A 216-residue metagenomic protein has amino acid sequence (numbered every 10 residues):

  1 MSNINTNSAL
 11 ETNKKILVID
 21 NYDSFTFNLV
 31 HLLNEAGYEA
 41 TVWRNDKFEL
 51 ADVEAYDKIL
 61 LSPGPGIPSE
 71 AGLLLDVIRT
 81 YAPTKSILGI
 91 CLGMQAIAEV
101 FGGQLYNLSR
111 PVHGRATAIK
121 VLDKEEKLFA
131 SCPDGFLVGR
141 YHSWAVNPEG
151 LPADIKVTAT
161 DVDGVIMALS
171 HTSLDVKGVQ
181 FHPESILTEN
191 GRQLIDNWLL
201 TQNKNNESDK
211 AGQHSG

Functional and structural regions predicted by a protein language model:
K14-E35: Short, charged N-terminal beta->alpha structural module
K15, Y56-E126, A130-S131, L137 (+1 more regions): Cysteine-nucleophile active-site neighborhood
E39-K47: A short beta-strand-loop structural module common to alpha/beta enzyme folds
A40-T41, L105, V157: Generic structural signal for residues in well-ordered beta-strands
F48-Y56: Short amphipathic alpha-helix with an adjacent loop that forms part of the alpha/beta core around
E125-S173: Catalytic beta-strand/loop cores that center a nucleophilic Ser/Cys/Thr and support acyl-enzyme chemistry
G135, S173, K177-E189: Phosphate-binding/catalytic loops
I186-G216: Acyltransferase
